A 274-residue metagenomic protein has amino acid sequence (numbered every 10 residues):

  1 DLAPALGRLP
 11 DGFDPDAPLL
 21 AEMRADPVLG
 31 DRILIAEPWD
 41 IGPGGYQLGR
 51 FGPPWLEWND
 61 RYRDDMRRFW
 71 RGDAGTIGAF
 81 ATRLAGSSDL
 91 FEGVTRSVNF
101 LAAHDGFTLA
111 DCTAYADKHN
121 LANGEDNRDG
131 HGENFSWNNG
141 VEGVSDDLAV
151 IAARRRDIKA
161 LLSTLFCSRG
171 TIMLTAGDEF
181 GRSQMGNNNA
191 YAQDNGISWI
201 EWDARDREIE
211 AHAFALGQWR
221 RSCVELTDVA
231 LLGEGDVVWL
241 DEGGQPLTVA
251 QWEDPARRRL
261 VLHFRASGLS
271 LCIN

Functional and structural regions predicted by a protein language model:
D1-G7: Short acidic catalytic loops
A3, W39, D203: Anionic group-transfer/hydrolysis microenvironments
G7-D11, L148-A153, D203-R207, V249-W252: Short, contiguous acidic/charged loop-to-helix segments that flank catalytic cores in large enzymes
L9, D14-A176, F180, N189-Q193 (+5 more regions): Conserved alpha/beta catalytic core and glycan-binding cleft of carbohydrate-active enzymes
R182-F214, Q218: Extended hydrophobic/aromatic segments used for targeting, binding, or gating
A204-G233, G244-P246: Aromatic- and carboxylate-lined catalytic core of secreted/periplasmic carbohydrate-active enzymes
D241-N274: Carbohydrate-binding surface patches
